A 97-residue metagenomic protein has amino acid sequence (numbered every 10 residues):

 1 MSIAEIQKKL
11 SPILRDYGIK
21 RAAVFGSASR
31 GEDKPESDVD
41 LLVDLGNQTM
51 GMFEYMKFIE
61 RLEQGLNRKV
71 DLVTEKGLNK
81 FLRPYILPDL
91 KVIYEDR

Functional and structural regions predicted by a protein language model:
M1-A23, S29-P35, Q48-R97: Catalytic core of pol beta-like nucleotidyltransferases
G26, D40: Conserved G/P- and acidic residue-centered "switch" motifs that form tight phosphate/ATP-binding loops in soluble
L42-D44: Short hydrophobic/aromatic beta-strand micro-patches that form the beta-sheet surface supporting nucleotide- or nucleic
